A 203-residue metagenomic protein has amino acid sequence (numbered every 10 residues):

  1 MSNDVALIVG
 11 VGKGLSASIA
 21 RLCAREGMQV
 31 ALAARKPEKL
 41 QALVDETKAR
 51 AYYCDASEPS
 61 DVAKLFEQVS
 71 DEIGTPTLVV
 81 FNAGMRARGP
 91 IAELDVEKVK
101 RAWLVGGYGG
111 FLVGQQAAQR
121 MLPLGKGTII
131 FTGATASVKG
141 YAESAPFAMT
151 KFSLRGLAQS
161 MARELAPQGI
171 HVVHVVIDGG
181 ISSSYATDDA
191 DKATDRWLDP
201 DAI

Functional and structural regions predicted by a protein language model:
N3-D4, T75-P76, P90, M121-A134 (+1 more regions): Active-site loop of short-chain dehydrogenase/reductase
G12-K13: Conserved glycine-rich cofactor-binding loop
E26-A42: Conserved glycine-rich Rossmann-like NAD(P)H-binding loop of the short-chain dehydrogenase/reductase
E46-S60: Rossmann-fold cofactor-recognition segment
M85, A92-F111, I130, L154: Catalytic Tyr-X3-Lys loop
G114-Q115, Q159: A short, exposed helix-loop element centered on a Lys and neighboring polar residues
T128-S153, A158-Q159, R163-A166, I181: Catalytic loop of short-chain dehydrogenase/reductase
P167-S182, T187-I203: C-terminal helical subdomain
